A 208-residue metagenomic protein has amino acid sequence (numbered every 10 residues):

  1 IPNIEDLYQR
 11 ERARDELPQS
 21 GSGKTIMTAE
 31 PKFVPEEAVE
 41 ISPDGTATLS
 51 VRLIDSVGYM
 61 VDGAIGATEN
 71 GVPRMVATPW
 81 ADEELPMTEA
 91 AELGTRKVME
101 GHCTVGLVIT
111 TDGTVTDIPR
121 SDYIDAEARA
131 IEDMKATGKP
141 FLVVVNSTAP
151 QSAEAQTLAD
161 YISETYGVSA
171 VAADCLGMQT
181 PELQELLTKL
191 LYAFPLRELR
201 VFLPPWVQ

Functional and structural regions predicted by a protein language model:
I1-A77: Conserved G1/Walker A P-loop phosphate-binding module
I41-A47, V98-H102, D133-G138, S163-E164: Conserved catalytic network of the ASCE P-loop NTPase/AAA+ motor domain
T48-R52, T104-V105, P140-L142: Loop/turn-to-beta-strand initiation segments
D62-G66, D117-S121, S152-Q156: Conserved ATPase-coupling elements of RecA-like P-loop NTPase cores
I65-T116: Inter-motif core of Ras-like GTPase G domains
A90-G94, V115-G138: Amphipathic helical hotspot of TIR/SEFIR-family domains
L107-D112, D117, V143-V145, A172-D174: Conserved beta-strand segments of the P-loop GTPase G domain that flank and frequently precede/overlap
R129-L142, S147-V207: Canonical P-loop GTPase G-domain recognition
